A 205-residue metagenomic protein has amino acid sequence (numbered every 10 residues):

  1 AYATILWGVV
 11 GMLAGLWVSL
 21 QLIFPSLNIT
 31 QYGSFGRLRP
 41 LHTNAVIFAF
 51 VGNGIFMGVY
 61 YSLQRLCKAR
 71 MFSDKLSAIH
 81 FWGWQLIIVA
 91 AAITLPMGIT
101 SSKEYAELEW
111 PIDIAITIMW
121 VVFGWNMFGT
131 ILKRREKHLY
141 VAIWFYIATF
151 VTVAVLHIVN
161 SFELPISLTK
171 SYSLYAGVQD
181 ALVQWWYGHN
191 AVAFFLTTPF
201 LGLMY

Functional and structural regions predicted by a protein language model:
A1-S26, Y32-G98, W110-I131, I143-L168 (+1 more regions): Hydrophobic cores of alpha-helical transmembrane segments in multi-pass integral membrane proteins
Q31-Y32, Y140, Y175-A176: Alpha-helical interaction segments
S102-A106: Extended, aromatic/histidine-rich regions of cofactor-dependent oxidoreductases associated with respiratory
T130-H138: Inter-helical turn/loop segments and adjacent helix faces that build the functional surface of alpha-helical bundle
T169-D180: Membrane-interfacial helical/loop segments at transmembrane boundaries in membrane proteins
